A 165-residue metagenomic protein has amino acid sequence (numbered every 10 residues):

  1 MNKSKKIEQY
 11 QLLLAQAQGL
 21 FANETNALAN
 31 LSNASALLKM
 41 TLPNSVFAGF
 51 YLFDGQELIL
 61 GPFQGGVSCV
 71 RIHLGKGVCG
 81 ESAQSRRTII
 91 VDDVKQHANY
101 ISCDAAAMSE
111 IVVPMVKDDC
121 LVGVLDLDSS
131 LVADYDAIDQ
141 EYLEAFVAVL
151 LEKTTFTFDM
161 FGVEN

Functional and structural regions predicted by a protein language model:
M1-G61, A145, V149-N165: Intrinsically disordered, low-complexity terminal regulatory regions
S45, F53-C103: Regulatory sensory and allosteric helical modules in signal-transduction proteins and certain transcription factors
F47, V112, V124: Short hydrophobic/aromatic beta-strand element in the GNAT-like acyltransferase core that lines or flanks the acyl-donor
G66, S129-S130: A short acidic/small-residue loop/turn micro-motif
S109-V116: A short, aliphatic-rich beta-strand micro-motif
V116-S129: Sensory-domain boundary capping and coupling elements
Y135-A137, Y142, F156: Well-ordered alpha/beta subsegment
